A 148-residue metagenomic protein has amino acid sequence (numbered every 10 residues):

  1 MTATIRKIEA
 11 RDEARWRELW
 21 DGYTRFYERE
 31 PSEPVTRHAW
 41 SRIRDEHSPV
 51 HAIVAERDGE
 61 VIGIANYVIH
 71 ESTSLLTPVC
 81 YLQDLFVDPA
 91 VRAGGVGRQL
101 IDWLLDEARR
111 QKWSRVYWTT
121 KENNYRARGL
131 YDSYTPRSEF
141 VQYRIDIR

Functional and structural regions predicted by a protein language model:
T4-E18: A short beta-loop-alpha structural element at the N-terminal edge of CoA-dependent acyl/N-acetyltransferase catalytic
R17-R42: Conserved GNAT-fold acetyl-CoA-binding loop/helix
I43-I53, Y81: A short helix-loop-beta-strand connector motif used in the catalytic cores of GNAT acetyltransferases and, in some
V54, E60-I69: Conserved beta-strand in the GNAT
H70-L82, R92, E139: A conserved beta-turn-beta hairpin within the catalytic core of GNAT-like acetyltransferases that forms part
V87, A93-D106: Conserved acetyl-CoA-binding loop-helix of GNAT-fold acetyltransferases
R98, E122-V141: Conserved active-site alpha-helix within GNAT-family acetyltransferase domains
R110-T120: Conserved GNAT acetyl-CoA-binding A-motif
